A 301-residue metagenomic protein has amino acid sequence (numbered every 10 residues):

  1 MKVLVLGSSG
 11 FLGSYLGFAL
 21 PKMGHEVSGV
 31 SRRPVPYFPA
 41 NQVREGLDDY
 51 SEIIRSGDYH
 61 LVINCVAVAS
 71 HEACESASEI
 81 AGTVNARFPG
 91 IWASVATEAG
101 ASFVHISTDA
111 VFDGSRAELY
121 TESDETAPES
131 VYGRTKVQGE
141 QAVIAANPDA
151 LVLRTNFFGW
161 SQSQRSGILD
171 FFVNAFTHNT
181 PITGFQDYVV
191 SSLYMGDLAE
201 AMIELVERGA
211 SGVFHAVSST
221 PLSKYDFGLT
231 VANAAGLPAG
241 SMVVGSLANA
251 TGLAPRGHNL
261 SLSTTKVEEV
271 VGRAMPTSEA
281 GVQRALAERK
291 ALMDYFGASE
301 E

Functional and structural regions predicted by a protein language model:
V3-M23: N-terminal Rossmann NAD(P)H-binding glycine-rich loop of SDR-like oxidoreductase domains
R44-V84: NAD(P)H-binding glycine-rich loop region in Rossmannoid oxidoreductase-like domains and their noncatalytic homologs
S56-G57, S76-V104: NAD(P)-cofactor binding segment of oxidoreductase domains
T83, R87-F88, V111-L153, F157-G159: Catalytic helix-loop patch of NAD(P)-dependent Rossmann-fold dehydrogenases
Q141-V190, G196-D197: NAD(P)-dependent short-chain dehydrogenase/reductase
G184-V189, F214-L222, V270: Glycine-rich Rossmann NAD(P)(H)-binding loop
A201-M202, R208-G252, H258, M293-E301: Mid/C-terminal beta-alpha module of Rossmann-like enzyme folds, strongest in SDR-family dehydrogenases/epimerases
S278-E301: Amphipathic terminal alpha-helices
